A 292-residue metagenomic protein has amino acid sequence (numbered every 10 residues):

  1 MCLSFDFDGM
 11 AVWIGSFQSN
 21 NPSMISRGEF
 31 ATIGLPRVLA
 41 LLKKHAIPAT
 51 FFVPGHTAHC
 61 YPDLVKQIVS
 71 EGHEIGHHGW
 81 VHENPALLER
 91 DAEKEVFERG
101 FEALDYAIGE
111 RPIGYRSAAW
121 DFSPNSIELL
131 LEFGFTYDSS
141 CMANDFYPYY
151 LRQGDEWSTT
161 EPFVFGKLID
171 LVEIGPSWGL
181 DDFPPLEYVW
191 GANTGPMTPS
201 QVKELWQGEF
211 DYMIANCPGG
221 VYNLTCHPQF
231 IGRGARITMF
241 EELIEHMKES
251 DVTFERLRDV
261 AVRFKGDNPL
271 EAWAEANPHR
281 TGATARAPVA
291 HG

Functional and structural regions predicted by a protein language model:
M1-E74, E245-H246, L270: Active-site beta->alpha N-cap acidic-glycine motif
S4, G76, F254-L257: Generic enzyme active-site microenvironment
P22-S26, F30, L88-V96, T194-Q201 (+2 more regions): Alpha-helix N-cap and loop-to-helix initiation/capping positions
L35-L39, P62-K66, K94-F101, I127 (+2 more regions): Generic structural signal for well-ordered alpha-helices, preferentially at hydrophobic/aromatic core positions
L41-H45, Q67, E71, A103-A107 (+2 more regions): Alpha-helical structural signal in soluble globular domains
K43-S123, C141, F146-Y147, L168-I169 (+2 more regions): Metal-dependent polysaccharide deacetylase catalytic core of the NodB/CE4 family, i.e., the active-site-bearing domain
K44-H45, P196-G292: C-terminal domain-boundary segment and adjacent tail
D105-Y106, E110-P218, N268, A272-W273 (+1 more regions): Active-site-adjacent pocket scaffolds in enzyme catalytic domains
